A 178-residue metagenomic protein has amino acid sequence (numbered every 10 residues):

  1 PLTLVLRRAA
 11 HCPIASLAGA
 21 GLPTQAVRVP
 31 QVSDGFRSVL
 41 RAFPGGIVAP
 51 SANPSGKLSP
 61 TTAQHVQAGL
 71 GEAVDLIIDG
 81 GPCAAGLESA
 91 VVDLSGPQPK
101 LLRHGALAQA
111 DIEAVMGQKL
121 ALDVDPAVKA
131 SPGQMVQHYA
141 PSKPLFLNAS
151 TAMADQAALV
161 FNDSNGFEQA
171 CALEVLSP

Functional and structural regions predicted by a protein language model:
P1-P178: Active-site-adjacent structural elements in enzyme catalytic cores
